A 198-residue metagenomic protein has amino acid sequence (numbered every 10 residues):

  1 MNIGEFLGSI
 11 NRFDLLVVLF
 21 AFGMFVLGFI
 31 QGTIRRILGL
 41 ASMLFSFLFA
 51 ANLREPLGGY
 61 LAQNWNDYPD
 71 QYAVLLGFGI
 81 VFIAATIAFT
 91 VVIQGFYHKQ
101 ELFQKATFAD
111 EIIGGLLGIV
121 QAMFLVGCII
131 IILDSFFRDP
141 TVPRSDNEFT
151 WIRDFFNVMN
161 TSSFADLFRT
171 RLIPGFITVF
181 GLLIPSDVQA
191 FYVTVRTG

Functional and structural regions predicted by a protein language model:
M1-G198: Alpha-helical transmembrane segments and their juxtamembrane interface "caps" in small multi-pass membrane proteins
